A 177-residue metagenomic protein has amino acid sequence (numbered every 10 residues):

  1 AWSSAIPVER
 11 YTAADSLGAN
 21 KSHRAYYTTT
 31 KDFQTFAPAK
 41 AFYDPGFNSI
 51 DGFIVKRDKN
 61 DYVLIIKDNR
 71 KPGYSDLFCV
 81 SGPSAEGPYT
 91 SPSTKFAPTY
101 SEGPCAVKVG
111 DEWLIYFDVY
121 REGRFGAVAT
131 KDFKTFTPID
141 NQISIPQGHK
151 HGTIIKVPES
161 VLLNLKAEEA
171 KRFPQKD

Functional and structural regions predicted by a protein language model:
A1-G103, K108-D177: Beta-rich carbohydrate-recognition and catalytic domains
